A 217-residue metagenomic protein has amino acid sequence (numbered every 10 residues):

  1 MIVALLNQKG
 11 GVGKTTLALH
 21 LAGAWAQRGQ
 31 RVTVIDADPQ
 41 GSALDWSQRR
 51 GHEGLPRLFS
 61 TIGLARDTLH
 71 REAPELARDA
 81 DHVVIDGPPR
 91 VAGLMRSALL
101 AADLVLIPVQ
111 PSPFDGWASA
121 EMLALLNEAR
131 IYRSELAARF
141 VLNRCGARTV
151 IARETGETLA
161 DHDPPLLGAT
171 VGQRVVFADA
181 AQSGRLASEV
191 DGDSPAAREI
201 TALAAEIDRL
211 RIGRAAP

Functional and structural regions predicted by a protein language model:
I2-Q8, V12, G23-R96, Y132 (+2 more regions): P-loop/Walker-type NTP enzyme "switch/lid" segment
L17: Hydrophobic positions on the alpha1 helix immediately C-terminal to the Walker A/P-loop
P39-G41, S112-P113, C145-R148, V175-V176: Conserved nucleotide-binding/hydrolysis micro-motifs of P-loop NTPases
L94-P113: Inter-motif core of Ras-like GTPase G domains
A120-Y132: Conserved C-terminal guanine-recognition region of P-loop GTPase G domains, centered on the G4
G146, E157-R185: Beta-strand-loop-alpha "switch" segments that mediate conformational coupling across diverse proteins
G184-P217: NTP-binding/hydrolysis catalytic cores, primarily Walker-type P-loop NTPases
